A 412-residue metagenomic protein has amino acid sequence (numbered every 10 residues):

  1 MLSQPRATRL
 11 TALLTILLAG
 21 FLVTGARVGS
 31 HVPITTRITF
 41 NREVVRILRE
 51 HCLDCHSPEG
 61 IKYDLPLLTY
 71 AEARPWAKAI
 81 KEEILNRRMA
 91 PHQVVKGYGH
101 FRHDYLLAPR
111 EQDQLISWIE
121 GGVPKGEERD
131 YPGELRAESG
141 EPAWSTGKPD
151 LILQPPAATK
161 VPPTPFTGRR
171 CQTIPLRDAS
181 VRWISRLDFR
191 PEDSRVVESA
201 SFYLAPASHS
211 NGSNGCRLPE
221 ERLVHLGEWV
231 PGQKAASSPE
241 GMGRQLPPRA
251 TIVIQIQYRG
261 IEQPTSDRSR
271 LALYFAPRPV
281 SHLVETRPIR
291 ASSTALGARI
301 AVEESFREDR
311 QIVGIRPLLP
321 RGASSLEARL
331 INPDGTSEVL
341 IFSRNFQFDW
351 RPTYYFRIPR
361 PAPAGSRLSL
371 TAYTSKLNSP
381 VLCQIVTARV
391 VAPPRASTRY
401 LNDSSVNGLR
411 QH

Functional and structural regions predicted by a protein language model:
M1-A7: N-terminal secretory signal peptides that target proteins for export/translocation
L2, F21-R177, R190-D193, R249-Q255 (+1 more regions): Aromatic- and Gly/Pro-enriched helix-to-coil junctions and flexible linker segments
T11-L22: Bacterial N-terminal signal peptides
R74, K78-A79, R87-R102, R195-P239: A surface-exposed loop-and-adjacent beta-strand signature within N-terminal beta-sandwich domains that mediate ligand
Y131-V196, Q263-G322, N378-H412: Solvent-exposed, flexible loop/coil segments flanking beta-strands in beta-rich domains
I184-L187, G243-G260, R360-K376: Noncatalytic modules at the cell exterior or secretory-pathway interfaces, chiefly beta-strand-rich lectin/adhesion
L223-P248, Q347-A364: Beta-sandwich interaction modules
L318-V386, V390: Extended, compositionally biased non-globular segments
